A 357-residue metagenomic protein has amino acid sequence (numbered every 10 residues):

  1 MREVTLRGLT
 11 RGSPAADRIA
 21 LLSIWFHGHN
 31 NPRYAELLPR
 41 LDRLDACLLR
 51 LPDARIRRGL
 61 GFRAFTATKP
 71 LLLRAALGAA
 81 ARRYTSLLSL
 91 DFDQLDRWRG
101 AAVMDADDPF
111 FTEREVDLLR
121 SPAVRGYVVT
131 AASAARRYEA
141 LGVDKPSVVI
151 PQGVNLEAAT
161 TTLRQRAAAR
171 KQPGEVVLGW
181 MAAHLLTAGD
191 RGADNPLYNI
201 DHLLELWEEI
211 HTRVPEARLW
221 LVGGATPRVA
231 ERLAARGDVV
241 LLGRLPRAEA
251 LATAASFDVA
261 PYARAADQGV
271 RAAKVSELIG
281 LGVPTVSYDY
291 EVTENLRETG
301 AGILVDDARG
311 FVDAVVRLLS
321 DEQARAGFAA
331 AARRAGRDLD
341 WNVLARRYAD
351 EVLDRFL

Functional and structural regions predicted by a protein language model:
E3-S13, W341-L357: C-terminal alpha-helical cap of glycosyltransferases
G8-D17, T161-T187: Nucleotide-sugar donor-binding and catalytic loop/hinge architecture of NDP-sugar-dependent glycosyltransferases
N30-L37, Q172-E231, L241, R247: Conserved catalytic-core segment of nucleotide-activated headgroup transferases in glycan assembly
S86-L88, D96-T112, V128: Active-site proximal beta-strand in glycosyltransferases
F111, A123-T162, W180-A183: Donor nucleotide-sugar binding/catalytic pocket of nucleotide-sugar-dependent glycosyltransferases
T161-R164, Q323-L353: A charged, aromatic-enriched C-terminal amphipathic alpha-helix characteristic of glycosyltransferases across folds
T187-Y198, A248-T253, A260-E277, S287-N295: Nucleotide-sugar-dependent
T299-R309, R317-Q323: Conserved acidic donor-binding segment of nucleotide-sugar-dependent glycosyltransferases
